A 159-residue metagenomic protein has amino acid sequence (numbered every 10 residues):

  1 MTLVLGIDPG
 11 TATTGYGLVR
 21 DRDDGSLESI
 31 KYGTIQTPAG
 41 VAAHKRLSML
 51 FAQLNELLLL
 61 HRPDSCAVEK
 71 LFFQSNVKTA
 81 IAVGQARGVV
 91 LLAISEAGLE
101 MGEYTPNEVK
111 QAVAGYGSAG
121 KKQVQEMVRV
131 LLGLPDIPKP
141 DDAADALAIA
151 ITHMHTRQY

Functional and structural regions predicted by a protein language model:
M1-Y159: Phosphate- and other anionic-substrate recognition elements at nucleic-acid/protein interfaces
